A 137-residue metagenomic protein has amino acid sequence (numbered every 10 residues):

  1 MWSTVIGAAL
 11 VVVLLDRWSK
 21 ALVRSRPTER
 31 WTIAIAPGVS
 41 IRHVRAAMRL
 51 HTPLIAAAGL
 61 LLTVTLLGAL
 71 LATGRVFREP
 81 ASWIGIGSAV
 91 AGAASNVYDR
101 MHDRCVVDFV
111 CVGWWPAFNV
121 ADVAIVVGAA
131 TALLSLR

Functional and structural regions predicted by a protein language model:
M1-R137: Alpha-helical transmembrane bundles and membrane-interface segments of multipass inner-membrane proteins
